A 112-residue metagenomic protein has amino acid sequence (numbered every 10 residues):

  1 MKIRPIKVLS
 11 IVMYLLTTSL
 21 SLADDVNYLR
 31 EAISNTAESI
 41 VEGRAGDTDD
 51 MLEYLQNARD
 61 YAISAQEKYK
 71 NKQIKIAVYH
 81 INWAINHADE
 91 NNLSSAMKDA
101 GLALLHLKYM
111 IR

Functional and structural regions predicted by a protein language model:
M1-D24: Classic N-terminal secretory signal peptides
L20-R112: Long, charged/polar, soluble alpha-helical segments
